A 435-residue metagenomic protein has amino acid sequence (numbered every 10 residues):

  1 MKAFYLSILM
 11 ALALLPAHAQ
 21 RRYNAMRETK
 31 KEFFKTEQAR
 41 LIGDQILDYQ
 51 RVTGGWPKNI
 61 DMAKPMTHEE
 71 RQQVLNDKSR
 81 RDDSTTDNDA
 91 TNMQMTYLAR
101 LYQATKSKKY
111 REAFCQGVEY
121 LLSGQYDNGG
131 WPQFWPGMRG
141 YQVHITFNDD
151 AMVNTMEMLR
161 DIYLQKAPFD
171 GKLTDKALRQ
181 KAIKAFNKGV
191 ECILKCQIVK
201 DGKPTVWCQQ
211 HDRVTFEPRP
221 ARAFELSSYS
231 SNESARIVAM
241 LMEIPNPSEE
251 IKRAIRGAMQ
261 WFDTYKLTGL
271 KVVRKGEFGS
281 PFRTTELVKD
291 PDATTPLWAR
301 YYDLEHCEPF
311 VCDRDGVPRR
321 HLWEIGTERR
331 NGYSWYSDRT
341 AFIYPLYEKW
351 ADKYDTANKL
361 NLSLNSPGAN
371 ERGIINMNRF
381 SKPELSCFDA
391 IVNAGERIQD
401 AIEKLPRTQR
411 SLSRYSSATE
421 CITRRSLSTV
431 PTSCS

Functional and structural regions predicted by a protein language model:
M1-Q20: Bacterial Sec-dependent N-terminal signal peptides
A13, A19-A104, K108-E112, V118-E119 (+3 more regions): Extracellular glycan-targeting catalytic surfaces
Q20-I42, D161-K188, V214-A221, E225 (+1 more regions): Terminal, non-catalytic domain-edge segments
E28-F33, L75-A90, R139-M152, P220-E233 (+1 more regions): Solvent-exposed loop and edge beta-strand segments that line ligand/cofactor-binding and catalytic clefts
L41-G54, A113-G130, I183-G202, A254-K271: Long, well-ordered core segments of solenoidal/helical folds
W56-P57, D61-A63, E69-R80, D127-M138 (+1 more regions): Intrinsic, low-complexity N-terminal interaction/targeting segments
R111, C115-V118, L122, R139 (+2 more regions): Eukaryote-skewed repeat-based solenoidal scaffolds used as protein-protein interaction platforms, primarily
N365-Y415, C421-C434: Extracellular "leader-to-stem" segments immediately downstream of a signal peptide or signal-anchor in secreted/lumenal
